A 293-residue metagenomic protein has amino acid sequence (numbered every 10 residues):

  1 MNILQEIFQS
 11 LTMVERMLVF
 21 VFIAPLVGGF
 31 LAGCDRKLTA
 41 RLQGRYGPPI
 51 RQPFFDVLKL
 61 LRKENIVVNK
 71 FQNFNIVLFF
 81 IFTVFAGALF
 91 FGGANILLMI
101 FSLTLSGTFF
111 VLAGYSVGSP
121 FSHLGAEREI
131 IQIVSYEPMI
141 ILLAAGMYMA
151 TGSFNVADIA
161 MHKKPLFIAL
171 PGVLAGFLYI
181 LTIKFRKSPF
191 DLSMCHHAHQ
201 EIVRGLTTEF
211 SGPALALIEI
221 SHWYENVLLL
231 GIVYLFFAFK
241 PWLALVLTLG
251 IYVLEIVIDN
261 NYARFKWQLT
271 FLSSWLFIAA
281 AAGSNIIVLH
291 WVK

Functional and structural regions predicted by a protein language model:
N2-K293: Alpha-helical transmembrane segments of multi-pass membrane proteins predominantly involved in bioenergetics
